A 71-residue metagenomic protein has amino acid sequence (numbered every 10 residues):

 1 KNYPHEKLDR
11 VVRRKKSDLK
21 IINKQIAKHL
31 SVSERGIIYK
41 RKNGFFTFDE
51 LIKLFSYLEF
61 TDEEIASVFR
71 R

Functional and structural regions predicted by a protein language model:
K1-E6, K28, Y39, I65-R71: Short, charged recognition helix plus adjacent turn of helix-turn-helix-like nucleic-acid-binding domains
K1-Q25: A short, Lys/Arg-rich alpha-helix, primarily the initiator
K16, K40-K42, E50, F69: DNA major-groove recognition helix of helix-turn-helix
K20-I21, F46-D49: Residue-level signal for the short linker/turn that defines the boundary of a DNA-recognition helix
I22, S33-R35, T61: Short coil turns linking two alpha-helices in DNA-binding domains
L30-F46: Recognition helix of helix-turn-helix/homeodomain-like DNA-binding domains that insert into the DNA major groove
D49-I65: DNA major-groove recognition helix of helix-turn-helix/homeodomain DNA-binding modules
